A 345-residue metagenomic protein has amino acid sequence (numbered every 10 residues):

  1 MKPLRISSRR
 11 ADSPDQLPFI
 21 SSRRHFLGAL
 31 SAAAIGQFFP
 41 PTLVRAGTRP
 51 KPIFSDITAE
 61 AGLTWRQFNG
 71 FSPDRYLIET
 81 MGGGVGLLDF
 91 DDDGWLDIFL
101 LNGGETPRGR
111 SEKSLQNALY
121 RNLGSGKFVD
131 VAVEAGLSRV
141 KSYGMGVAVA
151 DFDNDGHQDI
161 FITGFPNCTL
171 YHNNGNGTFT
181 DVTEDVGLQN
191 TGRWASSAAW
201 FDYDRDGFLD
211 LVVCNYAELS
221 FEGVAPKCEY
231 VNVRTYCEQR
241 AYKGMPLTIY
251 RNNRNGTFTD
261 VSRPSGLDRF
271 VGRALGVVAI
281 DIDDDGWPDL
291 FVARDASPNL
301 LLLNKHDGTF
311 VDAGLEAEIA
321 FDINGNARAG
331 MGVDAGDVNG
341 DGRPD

Functional and structural regions predicted by a protein language model:
M1-D345: Acidic, glycine/proline-rich Ca2+-coordinating loop motifs
